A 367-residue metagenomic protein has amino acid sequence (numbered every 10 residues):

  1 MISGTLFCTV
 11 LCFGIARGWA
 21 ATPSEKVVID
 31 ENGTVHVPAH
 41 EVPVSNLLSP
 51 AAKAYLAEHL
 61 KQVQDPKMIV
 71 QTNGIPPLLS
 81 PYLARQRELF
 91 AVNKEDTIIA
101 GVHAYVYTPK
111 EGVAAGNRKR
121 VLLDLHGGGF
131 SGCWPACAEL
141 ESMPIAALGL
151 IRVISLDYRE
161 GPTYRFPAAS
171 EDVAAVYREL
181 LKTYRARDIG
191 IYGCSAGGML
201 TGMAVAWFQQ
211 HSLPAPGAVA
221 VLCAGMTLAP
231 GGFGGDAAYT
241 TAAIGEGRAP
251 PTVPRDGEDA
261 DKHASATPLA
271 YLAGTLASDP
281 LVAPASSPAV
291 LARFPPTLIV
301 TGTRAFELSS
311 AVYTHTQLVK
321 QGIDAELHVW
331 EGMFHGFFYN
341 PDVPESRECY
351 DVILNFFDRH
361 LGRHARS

Functional and structural regions predicted by a protein language model:
M1-G4, D172: Intrinsically disordered, low-complexity serine/threonine-rich segments
S3-G14: Bacterial N-terminal signal peptides
I15, I75-P81, A174, A243: Short, charged, low-hydrophobicity "junction" segments
G18, T22-E25, I29-G33, A39-L48 (+2 more regions): Alpha/beta-hydrolase superfamily serine-hydrolase fold, recognizing
L47-T97: An N-terminal hydrophobic leader/cap segment in hydrolases
